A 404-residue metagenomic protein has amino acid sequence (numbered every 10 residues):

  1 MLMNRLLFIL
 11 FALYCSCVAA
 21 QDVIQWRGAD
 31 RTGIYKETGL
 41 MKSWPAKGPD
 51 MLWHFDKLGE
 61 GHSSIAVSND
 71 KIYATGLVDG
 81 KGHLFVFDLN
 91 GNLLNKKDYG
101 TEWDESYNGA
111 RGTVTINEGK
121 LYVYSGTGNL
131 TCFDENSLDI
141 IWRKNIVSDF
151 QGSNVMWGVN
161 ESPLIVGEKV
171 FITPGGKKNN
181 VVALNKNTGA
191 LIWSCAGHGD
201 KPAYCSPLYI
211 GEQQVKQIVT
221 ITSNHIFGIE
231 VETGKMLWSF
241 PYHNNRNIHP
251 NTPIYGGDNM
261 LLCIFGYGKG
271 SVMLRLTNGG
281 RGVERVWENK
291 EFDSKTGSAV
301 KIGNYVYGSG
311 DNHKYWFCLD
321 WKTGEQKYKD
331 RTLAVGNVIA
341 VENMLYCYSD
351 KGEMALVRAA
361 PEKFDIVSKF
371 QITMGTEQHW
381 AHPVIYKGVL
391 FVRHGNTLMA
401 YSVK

Functional and structural regions predicted by a protein language model:
C15-C17: N-terminal signal peptide c-region/cleavage motif recognized by signal peptidases
Q21-D50: Blade/loop signatures of beta-propeller domains
G28-R31, L77-D79, G126, G175-G176 (+5 more regions): Short loop/turn segments immediately following the C-termini of beta-strands
L52-A66, K96-T115, R143-I165, K178 (+6 more regions): Extracytoplasmic beta-rich repeat domains
N69-D70, E118-G119, G167-E168, Q214-K216 (+4 more regions): Short coil/turn segments that connect the beta-strands within blades of beta-propeller domains
D88-N92, D134-L138, N185-T188, E230-G234 (+4 more regions): Short loop/turn segments that connect beta-strands within beta-propeller blades
K269, E291-A359: Loop/turn-rich, solvent-exposed surfaces of beta-rich toroidal or solenoidal domains
T376-K404: Blade-level signature of beta-propeller repeat domains, shared across WD40, Kelch, NHL, RCC1 and BNR/Asp-box propellers
